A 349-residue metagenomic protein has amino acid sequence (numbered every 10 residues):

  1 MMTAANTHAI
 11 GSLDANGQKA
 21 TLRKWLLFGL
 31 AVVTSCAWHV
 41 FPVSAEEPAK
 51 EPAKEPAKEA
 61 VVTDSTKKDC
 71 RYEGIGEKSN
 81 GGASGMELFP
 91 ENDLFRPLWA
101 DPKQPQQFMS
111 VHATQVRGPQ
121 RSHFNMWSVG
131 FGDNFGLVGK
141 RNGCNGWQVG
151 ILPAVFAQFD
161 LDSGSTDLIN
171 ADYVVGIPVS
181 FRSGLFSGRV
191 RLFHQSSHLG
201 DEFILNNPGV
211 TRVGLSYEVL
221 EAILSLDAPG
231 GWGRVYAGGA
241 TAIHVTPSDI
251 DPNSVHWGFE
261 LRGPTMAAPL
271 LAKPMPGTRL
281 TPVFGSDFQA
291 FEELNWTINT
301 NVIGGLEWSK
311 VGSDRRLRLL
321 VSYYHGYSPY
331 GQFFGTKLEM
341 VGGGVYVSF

Functional and structural regions predicted by a protein language model:
M1-G81: Cleavable N-terminal export/targeting peptides
E55, E59-S180: Transmembrane beta-barrel domains of Gram-negative outer membranes and organellar outer membranes
D69, C144-L261, H325, F334-K337: Outer-membrane pore/translocation modules
M86-D101, N295-F349: Predominantly the C-terminal beta-signal and adjacent terminal strand-loop region of outer-membrane beta-barrel
F95-K103, G136-V149, D227-R234, G263-P282 (+1 more regions): Short loop/turn motifs that connect adjacent beta-strands in outer-membrane beta-barrel proteins
M109-A113, I151-V155, V190-H194, A237-T241 (+4 more regions): Transmembrane beta-barrel strands of outer-membrane/channel proteins
Q120-M126, S163-S165, H244-N253, Q289-T300 (+2 more regions): Solvent-exposed loop/turn segments connecting transmembrane beta-strands in outer-membrane beta-barrel proteins
F131-L137, I177-S183, A222-L226, W257-G263 (+2 more regions): Residues on the lipid-exposed face of transmembrane beta-strands in outer-membrane beta-barrel proteins
